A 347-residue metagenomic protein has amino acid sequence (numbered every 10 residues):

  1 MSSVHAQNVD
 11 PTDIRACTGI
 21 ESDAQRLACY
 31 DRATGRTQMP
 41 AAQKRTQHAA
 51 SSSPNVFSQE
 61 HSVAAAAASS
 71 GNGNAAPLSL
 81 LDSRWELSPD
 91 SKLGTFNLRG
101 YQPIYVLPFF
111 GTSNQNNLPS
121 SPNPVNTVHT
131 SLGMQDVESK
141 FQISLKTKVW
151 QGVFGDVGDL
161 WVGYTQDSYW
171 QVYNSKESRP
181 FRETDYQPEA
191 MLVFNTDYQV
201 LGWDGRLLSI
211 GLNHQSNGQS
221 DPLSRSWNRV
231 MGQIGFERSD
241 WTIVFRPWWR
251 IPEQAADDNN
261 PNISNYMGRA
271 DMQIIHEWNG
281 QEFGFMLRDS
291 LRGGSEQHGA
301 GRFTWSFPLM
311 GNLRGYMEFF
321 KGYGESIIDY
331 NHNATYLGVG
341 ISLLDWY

Functional and structural regions predicted by a protein language model:
A6-K44: Alpha-helical, heptad-rich or low-complexity scaffold/stalk segments that mediate oligomerization or tethering
R36, N55-V200, D204-R206, N213: Transmembrane beta-barrel domains of Gram-negative outer membranes and organellar outer membranes
V128-T130, Q166-S168, L207-G218, I243-I251 (+3 more regions): Transmembrane beta-strand segments that form the barrel wall of outer-membrane beta-barrel proteins
V137-I143, G158, R182-P188, R206 (+4 more regions): Residues that define the transmembrane beta-barrel architecture of outer-membrane proteins
S144, E189-M191, M231-G235, D271-Q273 (+2 more regions): Outer-membrane beta-barrel architecture
W150-L160, T196-L207, P222, D240-T242 (+3 more regions): Short loop/turn motifs that connect adjacent beta-strands in outer-membrane beta-barrel proteins
Q215-S290: Detector for outer-membrane/organellar transmembrane beta-barrel domains, recognizing the amphipathic beta-strand
A334-Y347: Outer-membrane beta-barrel "beta-signal"
